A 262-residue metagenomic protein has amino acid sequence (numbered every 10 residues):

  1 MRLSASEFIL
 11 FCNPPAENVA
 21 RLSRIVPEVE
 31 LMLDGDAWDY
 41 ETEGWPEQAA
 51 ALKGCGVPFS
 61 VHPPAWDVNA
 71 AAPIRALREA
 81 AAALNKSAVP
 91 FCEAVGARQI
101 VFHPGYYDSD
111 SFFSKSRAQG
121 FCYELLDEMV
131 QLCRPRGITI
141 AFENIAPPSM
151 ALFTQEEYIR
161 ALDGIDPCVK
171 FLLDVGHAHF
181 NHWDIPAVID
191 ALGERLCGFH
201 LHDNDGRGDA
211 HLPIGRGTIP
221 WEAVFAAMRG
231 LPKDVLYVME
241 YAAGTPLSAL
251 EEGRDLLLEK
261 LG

Functional and structural regions predicted by a protein language model:
M1-E93, D255-G262: N-terminal pre-domain/capping segments
R2, F11-C12, A16-A20, I25 (+3 more regions): Histidine-acidic metal/acid-base catalytic patches
A5-I9, L31-G35, V61-A65, F102-P104 (+4 more regions): A cross-domain feature marking catalytic cores of carbohydrate-active enzymes and several ubiquitous metabolic/repair
E7-A16, M32-E47, N69-A72, A76 (+5 more regions): Acidic-and-aromatic substrate-binding clefts and catalytic sites of carbohydrate-active enzymes
V29, H62, A81, C92 (+5 more regions): Conserved, mostly hydrophobic/aromatic
A49-P64, Y123-C133, L162-I165, W221-V224: Alpha-helix-loop-beta-strand connector modules within alpha/beta enzyme cores
A65-N69, Y106-S109, D203-A210: Conserved radical SAM core fold
R75-K170: Active-site acidic/histidine proton-transfer and metal-coordination neighborhood in alpha/beta enzyme cores
